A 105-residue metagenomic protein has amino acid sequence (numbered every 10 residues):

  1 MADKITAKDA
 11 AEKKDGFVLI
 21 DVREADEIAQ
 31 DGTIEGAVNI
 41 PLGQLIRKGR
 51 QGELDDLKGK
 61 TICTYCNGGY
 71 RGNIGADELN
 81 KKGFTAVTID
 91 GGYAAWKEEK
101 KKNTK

Functional and structural regions predicted by a protein language model:
M1-V18, A25-T61, Y70-K105: Rhodanese-like catalytic fold shared by cysteine-dependent sulfurtransferases and DSP/PTP-type phosphatases
N67: Aromatic-flanked redox-active Cys/Sec active sites in thiol-based oxidoreductases, especially the WC-centered
